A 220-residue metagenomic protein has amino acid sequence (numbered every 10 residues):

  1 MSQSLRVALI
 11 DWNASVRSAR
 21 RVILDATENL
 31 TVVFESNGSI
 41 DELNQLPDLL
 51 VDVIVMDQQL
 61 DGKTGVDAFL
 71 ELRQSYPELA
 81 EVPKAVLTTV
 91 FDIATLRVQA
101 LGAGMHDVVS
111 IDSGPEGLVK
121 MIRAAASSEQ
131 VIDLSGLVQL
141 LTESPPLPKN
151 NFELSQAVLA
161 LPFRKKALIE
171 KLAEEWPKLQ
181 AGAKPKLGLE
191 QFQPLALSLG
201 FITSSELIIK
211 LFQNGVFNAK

Functional and structural regions predicted by a protein language model:
S2-V16, R20-L24, I54: Conserved acidic segment of CheY-like receiver
E35-V53: Acidic, metal-coordinating helix/loop segments flanking the phosphotransfer/catalytic sites of two-component signaling
V55-Q74: Conserved phosphotransfer microenvironments
D67, D92-D107, E116-K120: Alpha4 helix (beta4-alpha4-beta5 surface) of REC/receiver domains from two-component response regulators
H106, S113-Q156: Short, flexible helix-to-coil linker/hinge segments that flank and couple to helix-turn-helix
P145-E190: Helix-turn-helix DNA-binding segment
L187-K220: Basic, Lys/Arg-enriched C-terminal extension of HTH/homeodomain DNA-binding domains
